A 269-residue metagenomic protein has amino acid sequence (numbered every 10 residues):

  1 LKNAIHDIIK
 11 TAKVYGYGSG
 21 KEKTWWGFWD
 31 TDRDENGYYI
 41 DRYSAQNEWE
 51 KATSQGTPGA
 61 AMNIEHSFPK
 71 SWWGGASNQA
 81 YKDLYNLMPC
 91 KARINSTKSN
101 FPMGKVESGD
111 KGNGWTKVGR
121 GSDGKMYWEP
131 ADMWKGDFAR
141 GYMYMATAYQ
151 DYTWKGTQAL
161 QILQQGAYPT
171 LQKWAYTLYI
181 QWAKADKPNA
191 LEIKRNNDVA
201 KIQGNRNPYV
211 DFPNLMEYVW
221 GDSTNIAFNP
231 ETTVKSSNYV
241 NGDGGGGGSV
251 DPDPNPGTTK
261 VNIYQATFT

Functional and structural regions predicted by a protein language model:
L1-E48, L215-D251: N-terminal module-boundary/linker segments of secreted carbohydrate-active enzymes
T24-I40, Y127-R140, P256-T258: Short, surface-exposed loop and linker segments with low hydrophobicity and enrichment for Pro/Ser/Thr
N36, P58-A61, N262: A short, polar/charged loop/turn motif at coil->beta-strand junctions and beta-hairpin connectors
S54-D243: Domain-level detector of nuclease and nuclease-like folds in predominantly extracellular/periplasmic contexts
M62, G248, P254-P256: Generic structural motif
T116, A131, G248, T259-V261: Residue-level marker of intrinsically disordered, low-complexity segments enriched for small/polar residues
N255-T269: Secondary-structure capping and domain/repeat boundary segments
